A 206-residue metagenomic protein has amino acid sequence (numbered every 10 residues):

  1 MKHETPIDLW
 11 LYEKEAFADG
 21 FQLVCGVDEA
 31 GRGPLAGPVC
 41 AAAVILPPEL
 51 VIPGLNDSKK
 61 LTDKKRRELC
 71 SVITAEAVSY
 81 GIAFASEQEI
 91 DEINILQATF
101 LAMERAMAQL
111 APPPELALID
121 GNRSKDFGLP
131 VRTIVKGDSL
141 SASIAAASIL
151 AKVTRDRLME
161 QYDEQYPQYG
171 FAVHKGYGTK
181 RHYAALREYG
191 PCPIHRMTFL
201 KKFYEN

Functional and structural regions predicted by a protein language model:
M1-N206: RNase H-like, Mg2+-dependent phosphodiesterase core, and more generally RNA phosphate-backbone-engaging helix-loop
